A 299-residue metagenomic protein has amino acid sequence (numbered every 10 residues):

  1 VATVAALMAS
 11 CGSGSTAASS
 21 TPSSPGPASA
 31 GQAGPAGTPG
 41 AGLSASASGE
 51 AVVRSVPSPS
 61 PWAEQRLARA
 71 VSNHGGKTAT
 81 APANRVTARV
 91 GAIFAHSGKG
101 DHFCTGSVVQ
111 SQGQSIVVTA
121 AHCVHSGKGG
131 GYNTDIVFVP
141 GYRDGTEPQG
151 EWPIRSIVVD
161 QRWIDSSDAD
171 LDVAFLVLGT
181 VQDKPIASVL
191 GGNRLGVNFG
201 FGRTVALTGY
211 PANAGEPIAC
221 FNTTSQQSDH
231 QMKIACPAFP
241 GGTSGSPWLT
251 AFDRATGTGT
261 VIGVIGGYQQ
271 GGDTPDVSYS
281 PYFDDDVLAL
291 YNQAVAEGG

Functional and structural regions predicted by a protein language model:
A9-S111, Q293-G299: Protease-domain processing segments flanking chymotrypsin-fold serine proteases, especially trypsin-like
G76-A88, F94-G98, Q110, H125 (+2 more regions): Conserved catalytic-core segment of clan PA serine endopeptidases
T119: Cytochrome P450 catalytic-core helices
C123-V124, Y142-G145, T180-D183, A212-N213 (+2 more regions): Acidic glycine-/aspartate-rich tracts in secreted/extracellular proteins
I154-R155, A169-G242: Chymotrypsin/trypsin-fold serine protease catalytic domain
A238-V264: Catalytic nucleophile loop of clan PA
I262, Y268-G299: C-terminal cap/linker of serine protease catalytic domains
